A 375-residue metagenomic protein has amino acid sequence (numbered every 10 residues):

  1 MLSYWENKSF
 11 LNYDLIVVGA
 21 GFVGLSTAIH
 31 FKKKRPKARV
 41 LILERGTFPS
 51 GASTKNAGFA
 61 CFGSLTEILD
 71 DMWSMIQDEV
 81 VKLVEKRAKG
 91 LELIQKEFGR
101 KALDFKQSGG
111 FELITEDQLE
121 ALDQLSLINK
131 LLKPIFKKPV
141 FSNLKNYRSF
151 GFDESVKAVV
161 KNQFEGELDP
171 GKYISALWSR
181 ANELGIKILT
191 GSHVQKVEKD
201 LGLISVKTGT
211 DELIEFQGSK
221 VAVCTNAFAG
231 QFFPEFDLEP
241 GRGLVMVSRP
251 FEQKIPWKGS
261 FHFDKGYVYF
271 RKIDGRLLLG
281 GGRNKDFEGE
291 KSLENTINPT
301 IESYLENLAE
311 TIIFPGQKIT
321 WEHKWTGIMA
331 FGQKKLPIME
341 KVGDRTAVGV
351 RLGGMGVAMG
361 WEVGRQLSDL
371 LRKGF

Functional and structural regions predicted by a protein language model:
M1-L15, K33-K34, A38: Extreme N-terminal leader/targeting segments of oxidoreductases
K32-K55: Glycine-rich FAD pyrophosphate-binding loop
G51-K86: Glycine-rich active-site loop/strand segments that organize a redox cofactor
T66-M72, K96-S179, L184: Flavin (FAD/FMN) cofactor-binding and adjacent substrate-gating region of FAD-dependent oxidoreductase domains
K187-I204: A conserved short coil-to-beta-strand element within the FAD-binding core of flavoproteins
V206-K258: Central helical "cap/lid" subdomain
E252-K254, E290-T326: Flavin-binding catalytic cores
F314-F375: C-terminal catalytic lobe of FAD-dependent flavoproteins
